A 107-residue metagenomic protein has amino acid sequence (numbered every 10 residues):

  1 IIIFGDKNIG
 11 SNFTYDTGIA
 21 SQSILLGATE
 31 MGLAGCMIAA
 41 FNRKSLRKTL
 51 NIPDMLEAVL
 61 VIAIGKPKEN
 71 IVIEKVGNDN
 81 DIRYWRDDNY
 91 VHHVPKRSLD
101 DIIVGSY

Functional and structural regions predicted by a protein language model:
I1-Y107: Acidic, surface-exposed loops and disordered segments
